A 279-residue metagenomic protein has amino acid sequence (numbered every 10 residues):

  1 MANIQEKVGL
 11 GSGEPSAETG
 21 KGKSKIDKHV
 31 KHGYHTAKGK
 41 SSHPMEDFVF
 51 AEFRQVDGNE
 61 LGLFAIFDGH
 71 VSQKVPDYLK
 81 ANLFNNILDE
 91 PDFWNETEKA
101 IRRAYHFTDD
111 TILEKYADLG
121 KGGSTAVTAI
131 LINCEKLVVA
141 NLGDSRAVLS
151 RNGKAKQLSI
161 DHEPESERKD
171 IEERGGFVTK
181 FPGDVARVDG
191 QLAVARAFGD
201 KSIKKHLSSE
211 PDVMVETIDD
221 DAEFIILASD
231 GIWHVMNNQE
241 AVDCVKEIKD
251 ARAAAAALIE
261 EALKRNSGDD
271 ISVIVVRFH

Functional and structural regions predicted by a protein language model:
M1-H279: PP2C/PPM-type serine/threonine phosphatase catalytic domain
